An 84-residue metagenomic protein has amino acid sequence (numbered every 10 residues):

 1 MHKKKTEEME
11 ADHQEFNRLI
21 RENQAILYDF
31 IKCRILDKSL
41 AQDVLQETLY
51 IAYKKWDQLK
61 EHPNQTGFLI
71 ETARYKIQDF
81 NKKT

Functional and structural regions predicted by a protein language model:
H2-K3, I77: Short, low-complexity, intrinsically disordered N-terminal modules that encode targeting/processing signals
K3-D29, C33, Q42: A short, charge-rich alpha-helical start-of-domain segment used by transcription regulators
M9, L49-N64, K83-T84: Sigma70-family region 2
R18, F30-K32, A52-K55, I70 (+1 more regions): Intrinsically disordered, low-complexity regions enriched in small/polar residues
D29, D43-Y50, P63-Y75: Structural recognition of an alpha-helix C-terminal capping motif at a helix-to-coil junction
R74-T84: Arg/Lys-rich amphipathic alpha helix in sigma70-family domain 2
